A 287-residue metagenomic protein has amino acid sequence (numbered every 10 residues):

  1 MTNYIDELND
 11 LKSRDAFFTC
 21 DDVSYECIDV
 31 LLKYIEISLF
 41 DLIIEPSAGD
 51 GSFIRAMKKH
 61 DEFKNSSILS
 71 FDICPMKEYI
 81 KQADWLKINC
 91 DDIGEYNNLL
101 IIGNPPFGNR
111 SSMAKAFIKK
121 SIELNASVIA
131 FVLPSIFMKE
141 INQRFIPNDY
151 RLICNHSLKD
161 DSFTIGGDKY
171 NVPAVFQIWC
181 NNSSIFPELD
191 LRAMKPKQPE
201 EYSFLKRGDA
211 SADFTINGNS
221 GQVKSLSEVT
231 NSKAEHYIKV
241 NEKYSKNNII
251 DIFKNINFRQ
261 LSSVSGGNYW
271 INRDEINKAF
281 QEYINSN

Functional and structural regions predicted by a protein language model:
M1-N287: Class I S-adenosyl-L-methionine-dependent methyltransferase catalytic core
